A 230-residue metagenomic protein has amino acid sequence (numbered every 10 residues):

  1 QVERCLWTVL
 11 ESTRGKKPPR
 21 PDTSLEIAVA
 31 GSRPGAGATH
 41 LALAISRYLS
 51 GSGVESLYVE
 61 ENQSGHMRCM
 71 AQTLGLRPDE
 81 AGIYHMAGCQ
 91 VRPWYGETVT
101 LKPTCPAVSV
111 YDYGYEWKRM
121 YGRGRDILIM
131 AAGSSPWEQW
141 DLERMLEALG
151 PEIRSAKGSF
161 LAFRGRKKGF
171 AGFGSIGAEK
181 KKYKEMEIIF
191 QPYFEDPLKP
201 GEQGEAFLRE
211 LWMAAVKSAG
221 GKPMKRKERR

Functional and structural regions predicted by a protein language model:
Q1-E26: Extreme N-terminal, non-catalytic leader segments that precede Walker-type/kinase nucleotide-binding cores
V2-L6, E97-V99, L142-L149, G204-F207 (+1 more regions): Generic hydrophobic alpha-helical segments
R4, C105-E202: Conserved catalytic-core segment of NTP-binding enzymes
V9-T13, S52, E152, S218 (+1 more regions): Solvent-exposed amphipathic alpha-helical surface segments
L25-A36, E55-G124, I189, Y193-E202: P-loop/Walker-type NTP enzyme "switch/lid" segment
L41: Hydrophobic positions on the alpha1 helix immediately C-terminal to the Walker A/P-loop
S46, S50: Gly/Ala-rich phosphate-binding loop of Rossmann-like dinucleotide-binding domains, activating on the conserved
K199-R230: NTP-binding/hydrolysis catalytic cores, primarily Walker-type P-loop NTPases
